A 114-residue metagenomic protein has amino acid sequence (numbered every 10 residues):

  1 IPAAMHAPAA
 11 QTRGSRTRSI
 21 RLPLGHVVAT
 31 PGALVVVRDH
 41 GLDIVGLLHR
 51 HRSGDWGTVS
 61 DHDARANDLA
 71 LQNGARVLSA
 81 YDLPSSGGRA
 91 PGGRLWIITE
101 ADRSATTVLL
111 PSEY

Functional and structural regions predicted by a protein language model:
I1-A4: Short, Lys/Arg-enriched N-terminal segments with co-localized hydrophobic residues within the first ~10-30 amino acids
A9-P84: Compact soluble domain cores
V77-Y114: Short, compact, well-ordered microdomains
